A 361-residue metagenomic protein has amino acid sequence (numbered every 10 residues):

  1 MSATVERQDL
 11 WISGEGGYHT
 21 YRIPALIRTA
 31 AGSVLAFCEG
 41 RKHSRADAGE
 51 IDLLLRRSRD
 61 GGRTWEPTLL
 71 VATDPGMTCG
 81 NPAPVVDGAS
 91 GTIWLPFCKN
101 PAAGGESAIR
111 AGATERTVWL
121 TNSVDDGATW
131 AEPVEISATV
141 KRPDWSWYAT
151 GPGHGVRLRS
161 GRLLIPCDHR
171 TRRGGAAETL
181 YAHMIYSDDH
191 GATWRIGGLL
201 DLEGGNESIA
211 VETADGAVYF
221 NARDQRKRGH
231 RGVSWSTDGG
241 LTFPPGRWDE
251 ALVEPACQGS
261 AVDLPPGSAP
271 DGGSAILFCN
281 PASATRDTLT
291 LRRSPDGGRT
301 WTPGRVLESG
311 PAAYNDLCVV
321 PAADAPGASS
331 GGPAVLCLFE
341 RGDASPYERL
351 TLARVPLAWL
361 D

Functional and structural regions predicted by a protein language model:
M1-D361: Asp-box/BNR beta-propeller blade signature and adjacent active/binding-site loops in extracellular glycan-interacting
